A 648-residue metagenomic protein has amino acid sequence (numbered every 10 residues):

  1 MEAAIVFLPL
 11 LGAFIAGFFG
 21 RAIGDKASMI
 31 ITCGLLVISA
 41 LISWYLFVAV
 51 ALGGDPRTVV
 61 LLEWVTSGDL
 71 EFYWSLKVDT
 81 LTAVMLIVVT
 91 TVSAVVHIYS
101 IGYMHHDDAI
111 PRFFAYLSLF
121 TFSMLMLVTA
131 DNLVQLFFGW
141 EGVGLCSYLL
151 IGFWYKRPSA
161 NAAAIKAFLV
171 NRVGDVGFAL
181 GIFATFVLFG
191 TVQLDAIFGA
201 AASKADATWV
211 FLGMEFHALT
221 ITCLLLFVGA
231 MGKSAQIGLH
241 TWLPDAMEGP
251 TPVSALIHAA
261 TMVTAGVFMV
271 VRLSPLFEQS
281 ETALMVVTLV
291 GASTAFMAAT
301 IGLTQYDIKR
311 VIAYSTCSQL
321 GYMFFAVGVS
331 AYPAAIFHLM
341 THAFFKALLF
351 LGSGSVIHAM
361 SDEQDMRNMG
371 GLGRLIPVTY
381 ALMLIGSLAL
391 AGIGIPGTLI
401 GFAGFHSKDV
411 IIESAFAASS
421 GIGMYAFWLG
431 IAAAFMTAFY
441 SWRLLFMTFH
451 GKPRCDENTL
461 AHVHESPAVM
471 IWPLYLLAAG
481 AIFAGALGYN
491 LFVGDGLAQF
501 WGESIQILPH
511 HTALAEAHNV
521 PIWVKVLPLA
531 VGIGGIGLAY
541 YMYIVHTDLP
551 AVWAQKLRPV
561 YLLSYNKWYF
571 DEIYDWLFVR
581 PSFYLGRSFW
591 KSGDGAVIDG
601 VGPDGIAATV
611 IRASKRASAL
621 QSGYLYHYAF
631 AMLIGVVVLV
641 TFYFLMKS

Functional and structural regions predicted by a protein language model:
M1, F19-A115, V187-F216, T220 (+4 more regions): Transmembrane helix-loop-helix hairpins at membrane boundaries of multipass inner-membrane proteins
M1-F7, I23-G34, L70-V88, M126-G139 (+7 more regions): Membrane-entry segments of alpha-helical transmembrane domains in multi-pass membrane proteins
V6-R21, A94-V95, M231, A295: N-terminal signal-anchor/start-transfer transmembrane helix
A13-G17, V95-H97, A299-I301, L444 (+2 more regions): Alpha-helical transmembrane segments
L35-A51, G174-V187, M383-P396, P473-G494 (+4 more regions): Hydrophobic alpha-helical membrane-insertion segments
P56-L70, Q193-L212, F405-A418, N490-V520: Membrane-interfacial helical/loop segments at transmembrane boundaries in membrane proteins
D69, T80, N490-A530, Y541-S648: Aromatic-capped, Gly/Pro-kinked transmembrane alpha-helices
V95-G139, L145-E465, V469, G480 (+1 more regions): Hydrophobic transmembrane alpha-helices and their helix-loop junctions in integral membrane proteins
